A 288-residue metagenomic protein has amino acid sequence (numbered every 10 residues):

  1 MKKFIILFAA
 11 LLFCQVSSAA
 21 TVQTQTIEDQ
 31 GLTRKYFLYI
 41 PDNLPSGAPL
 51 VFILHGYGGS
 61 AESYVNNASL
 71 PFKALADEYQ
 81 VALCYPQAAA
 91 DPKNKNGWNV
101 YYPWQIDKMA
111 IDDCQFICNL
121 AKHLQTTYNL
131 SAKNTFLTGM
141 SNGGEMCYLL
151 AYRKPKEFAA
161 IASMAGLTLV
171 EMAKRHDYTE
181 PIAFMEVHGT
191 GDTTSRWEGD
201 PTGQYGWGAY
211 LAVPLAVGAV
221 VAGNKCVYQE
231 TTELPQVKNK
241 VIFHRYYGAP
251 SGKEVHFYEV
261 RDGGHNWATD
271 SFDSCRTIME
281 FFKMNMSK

Functional and structural regions predicted by a protein language model:
F4-V16: Sec-dependent N-terminal signal peptides
S17-L50, S63-L70, A74-Y79, M109-D113 (+8 more regions): A domain-start/cap signature at the N-terminus of enzymes
A48, G56-S60, G263-G264: Active-site glycine-rich loops that stabilize anionic/oxyanionic intermediates across multiple enzyme folds
I53-G56, Y85, E259: Structural cue for short, hydrophobic secondary-structure segments
Q80-C84: A fold-wide structural signal in alpha/beta-hydrolase
Q87-D112: Cap/lid segment of the alpha/beta-hydrolase catalytic domain
Q105-Y128: Alpha/beta-hydrolase active-site loop
E186-H188: Short beta-strand/loop motif that positions the catalytic acidic residue of the alpha/beta-hydrolase fold
